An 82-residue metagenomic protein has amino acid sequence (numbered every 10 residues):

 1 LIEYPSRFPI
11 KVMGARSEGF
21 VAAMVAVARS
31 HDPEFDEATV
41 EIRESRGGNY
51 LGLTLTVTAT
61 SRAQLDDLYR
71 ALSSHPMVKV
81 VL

Functional and structural regions predicted by a protein language model:
L1-L82: Long, contiguous binding/interaction regions
